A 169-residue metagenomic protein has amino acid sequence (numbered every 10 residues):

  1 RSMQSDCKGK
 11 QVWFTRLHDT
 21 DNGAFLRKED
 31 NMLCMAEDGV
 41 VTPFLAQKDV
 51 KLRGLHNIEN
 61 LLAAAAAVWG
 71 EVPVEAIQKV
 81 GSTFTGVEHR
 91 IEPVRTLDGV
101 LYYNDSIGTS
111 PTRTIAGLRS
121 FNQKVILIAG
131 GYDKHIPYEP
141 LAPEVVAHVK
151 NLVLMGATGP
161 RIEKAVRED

Functional and structural regions predicted by a protein language model:
R1-M3, D19-N22, H135-I136, T158-K164: Short, charged/polar "capping" segments at the starts of alpha-helices and the immediately preceding loops
S2-Q4, I77, G117, L141 (+1 more regions): Hydrophobic packing residues within well-ordered alpha-helices of enzyme cores
S2-Q47, V87-R90, V94: Extended acidic/charged loop-beta regions that coordinate divalent cations and stabilize anionic phosphate/carboxylate
D6-K8, F121, H148, E168-D169: Short, structured coil segments at secondary-structure junctions
R16, G130-Y132, M155-A157: Cofactor-binding loop segments of dinucleotide-utilizing enzymes, especially the Rossmann-like FAD- and NAD(P)+-binding
F44-K150: Nucleotide phosphate-binding/pyrophosphate-handling subdomain across enzymes that bind or process nucleotide phosphates
P140-D169: C-terminal helical cap/extension that packs against the catalytic core of soluble nucleotide-cofactor enzymes
